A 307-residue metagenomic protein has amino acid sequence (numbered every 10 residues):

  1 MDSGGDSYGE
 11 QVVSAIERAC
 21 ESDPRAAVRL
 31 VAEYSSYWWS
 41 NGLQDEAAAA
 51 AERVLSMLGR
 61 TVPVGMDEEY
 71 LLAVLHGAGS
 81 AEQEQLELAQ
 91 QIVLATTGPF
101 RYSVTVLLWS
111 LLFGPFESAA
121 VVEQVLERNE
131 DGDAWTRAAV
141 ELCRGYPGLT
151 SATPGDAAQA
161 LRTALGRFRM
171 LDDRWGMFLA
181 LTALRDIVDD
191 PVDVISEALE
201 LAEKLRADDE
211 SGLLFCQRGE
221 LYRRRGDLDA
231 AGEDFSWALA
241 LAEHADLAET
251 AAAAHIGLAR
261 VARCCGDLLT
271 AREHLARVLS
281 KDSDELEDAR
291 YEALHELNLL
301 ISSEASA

Functional and structural regions predicted by a protein language model:
M1-V74: Short, well-ordered secondary-structure microsegments that present a prominent hydrophobic/aromatic side chain
G4, D23, S40, T61-V64 (+8 more regions): Short coil/turn linker motifs that delimit alpha-helical repeat modules in TPR/alpha-solenoid proteins
I16-E17, L55-S56, Q90-G98, E123-D133 (+5 more regions): Amphipathic alpha-helical segments of tetratricopeptide repeats
R29-N41, D67-E82, P99-S118, T136-T153 (+4 more regions): Tandem amphipathic alpha-helical repeat scaffolds
D186-C265, K281: Eukaryotic tandem repeat interaction scaffolds
L247-A253, R260, C264-A307: C-terminal non-catalytic interaction modules
